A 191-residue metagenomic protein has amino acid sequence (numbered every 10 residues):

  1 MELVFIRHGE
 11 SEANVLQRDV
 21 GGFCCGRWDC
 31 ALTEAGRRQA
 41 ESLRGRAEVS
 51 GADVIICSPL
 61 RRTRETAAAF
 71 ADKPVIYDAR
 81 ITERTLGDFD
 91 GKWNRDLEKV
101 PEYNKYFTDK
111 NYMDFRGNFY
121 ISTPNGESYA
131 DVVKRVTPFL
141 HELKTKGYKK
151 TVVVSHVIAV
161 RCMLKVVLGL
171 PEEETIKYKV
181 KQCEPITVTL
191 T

Functional and structural regions predicted by a protein language model:
E2-L3, G9-Y77: Active-site-proximal alpha-helix that buttresses catalytic centers in soluble enzyme cores
L3, G147-V157: Generic beta-sheet signal
S11, A159-V160: Short active-site segment of divalent metal-dependent hydrolases/proteases that encodes the spacing between
L16, C30, F70-K134: Phosphate-handling substructures
E41-G45, V133, T137-T145: Generic structural signal for well-ordered alpha-helical scaffold segments
E48-G51, L143-K149: Glycine-rich phosphate-binding loop signature in dinucleotide/nucleotide-binding domains
C57-S58, K134, V154-S155: Short beta-strand scaffold positions
L170-T191: Domain-level recognition of soluble alpha/beta enzyme cores, biased toward histidine phosphatases/phosphomutases
